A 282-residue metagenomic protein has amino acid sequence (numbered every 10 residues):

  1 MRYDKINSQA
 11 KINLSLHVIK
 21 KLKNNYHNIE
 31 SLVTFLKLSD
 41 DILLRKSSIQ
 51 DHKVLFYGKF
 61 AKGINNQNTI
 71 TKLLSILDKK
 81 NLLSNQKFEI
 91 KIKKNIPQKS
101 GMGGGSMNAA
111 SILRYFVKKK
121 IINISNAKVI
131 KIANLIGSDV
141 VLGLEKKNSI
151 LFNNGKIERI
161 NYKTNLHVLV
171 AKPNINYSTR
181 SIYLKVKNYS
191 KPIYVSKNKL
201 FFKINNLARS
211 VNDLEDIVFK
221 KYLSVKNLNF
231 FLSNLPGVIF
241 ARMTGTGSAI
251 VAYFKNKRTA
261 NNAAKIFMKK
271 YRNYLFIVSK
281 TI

Functional and structural regions predicted by a protein language model:
M1-S100, V117-K128, F152, Y162 (+1 more regions): ATP-binding N-lobe of GHMP and related small-molecule kinases
R2, S8-I12, L38, I136-G137 (+3 more regions): A generic structural signal for well-ordered coil/turn residues at beta-strand boundaries that shape enzyme active-site
L16, D40-L44, D139-G143, S149 (+1 more regions): Short beta-strand scaffold segments in enzyme catalytic cores
V33-L36, L77, A133, L232 (+1 more regions): Hydrophobic C-terminal alpha-helix "anchor/cap" residues
H52-V54, G143-E145, S149-F240, Y253-M268 (+2 more regions): Conserved, helical-rich catalytic subdomain that frames metal- and/or nucleotide-binding sites in enzyme alpha/beta
I92-K118, S138, F240-F254: Glycine/serine-rich anion-binding loops at beta->alpha junctions that coordinate negatively charged ligand groups
A109, L113-I150: Contiguous, small/hydrophobic- and glycine-enriched helical/loop subdomains that border and often "cap" functional
